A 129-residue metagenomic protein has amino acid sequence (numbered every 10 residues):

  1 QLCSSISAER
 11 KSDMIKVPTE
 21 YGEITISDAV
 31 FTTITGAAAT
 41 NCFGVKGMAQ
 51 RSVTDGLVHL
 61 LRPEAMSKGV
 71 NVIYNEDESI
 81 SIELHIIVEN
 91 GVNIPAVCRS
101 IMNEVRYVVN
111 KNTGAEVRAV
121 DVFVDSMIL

Functional and structural regions predicted by a protein language model:
I6, R10-N90, I94, R99 (+1 more regions): Contiguous, often N-terminal, cationic amphipathic patches that form binding interfaces
N90, Y107, K111-N112: Conserved amphipathic alpha-helical interaction elements at protein-protein interfaces in regulatory, energy-coupling
